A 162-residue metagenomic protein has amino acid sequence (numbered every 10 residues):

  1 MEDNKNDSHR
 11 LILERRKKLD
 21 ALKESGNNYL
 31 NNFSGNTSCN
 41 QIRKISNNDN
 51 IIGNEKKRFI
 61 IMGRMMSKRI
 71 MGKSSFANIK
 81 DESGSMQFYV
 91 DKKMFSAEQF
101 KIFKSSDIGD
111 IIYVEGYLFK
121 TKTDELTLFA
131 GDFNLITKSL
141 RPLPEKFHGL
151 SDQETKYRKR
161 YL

Functional and structural regions predicted by a protein language model:
M1-L162: Class II aminoacyl-tRNA synthetase catalytic cores and aaRS-like
